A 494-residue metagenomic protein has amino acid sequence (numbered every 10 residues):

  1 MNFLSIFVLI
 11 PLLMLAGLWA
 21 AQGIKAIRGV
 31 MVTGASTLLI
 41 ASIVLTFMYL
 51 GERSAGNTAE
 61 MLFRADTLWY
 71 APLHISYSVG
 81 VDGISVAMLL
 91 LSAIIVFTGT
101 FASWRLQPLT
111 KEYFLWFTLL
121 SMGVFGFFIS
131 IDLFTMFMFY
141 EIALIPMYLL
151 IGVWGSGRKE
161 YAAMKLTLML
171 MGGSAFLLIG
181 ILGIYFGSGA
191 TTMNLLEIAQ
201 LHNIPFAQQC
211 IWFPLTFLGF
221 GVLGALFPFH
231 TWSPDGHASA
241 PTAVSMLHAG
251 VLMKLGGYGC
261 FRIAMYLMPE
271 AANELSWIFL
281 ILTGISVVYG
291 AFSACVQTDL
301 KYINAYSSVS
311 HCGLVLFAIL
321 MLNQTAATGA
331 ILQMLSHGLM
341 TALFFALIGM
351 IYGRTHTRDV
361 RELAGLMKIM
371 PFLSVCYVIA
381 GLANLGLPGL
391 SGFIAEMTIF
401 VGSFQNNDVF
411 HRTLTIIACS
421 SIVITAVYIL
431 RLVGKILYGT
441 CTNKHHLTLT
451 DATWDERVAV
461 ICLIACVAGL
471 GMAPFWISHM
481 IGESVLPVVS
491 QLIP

Functional and structural regions predicted by a protein language model:
N2-F3, L18-F101, R105-L115, N194 (+2 more regions): Transmembrane helix-loop-helix hairpins at membrane boundaries of multipass inner-membrane proteins
S5-A20, V32-L45, L89-S103, L120-M122 (+5 more regions): Central hydrophobic cores of alpha-helical transmembrane segments in multi-pass inner-membrane proteins across all
K25-S36, Y161-M171, M370-V375, T453-C462: Alpha-helical transmembrane segments and their helix-start/interface "positive-inside/aromatic belt" motifs in integral
T33-L50, L170-I181, L373, Y377-L385 (+2 more regions): Hydrophobic alpha-helical membrane-insertion segments
M61-A87, L133-M136, Y140-Y148, L385 (+2 more regions): Membrane-interface helix-loop-helix modules in multi-pass inner-membrane proteins
T98-W104, M122-F134, M147-K435: Hydrophobic transmembrane alpha-helices and their helix-loop junctions in integral membrane proteins
F101-W116, T242, G250, H445-D455: Cytoplasmic juxtamembrane regions at transmembrane-helix boundaries
M370-F372, I429-P494: Cytoplasmic/organellar membrane-interface segments at the starts of transmembrane helices in multi-pass inner-membrane
